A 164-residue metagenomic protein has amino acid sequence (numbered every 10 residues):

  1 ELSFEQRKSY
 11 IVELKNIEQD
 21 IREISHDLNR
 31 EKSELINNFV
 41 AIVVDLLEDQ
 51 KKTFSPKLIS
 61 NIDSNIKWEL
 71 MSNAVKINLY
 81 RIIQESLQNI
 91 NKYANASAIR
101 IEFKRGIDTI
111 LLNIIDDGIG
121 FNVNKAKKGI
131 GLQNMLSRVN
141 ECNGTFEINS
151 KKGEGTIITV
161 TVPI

Functional and structural regions predicted by a protein language model:
E1, K76-R100: Conserved ATP-binding N-box helix of the HATPase_c
E1-N16: Histidine phosphotransfer helical core of two-component systems
Q19-R22, N37-I77, N140: Helix-loop-beta hinge of the Bergerat
R105-L112: Short beta-strand-loop-beta element adjacent to the nucleotide/active-site pocket used for signaling
D116: Acidic ATP/Mg2+-coordinating residue in the GHKL
I119-G120: Glycine-rich G1-box
N124-I157: ATP phosphate-binding glycine-rich loop and adjacent ATP-lid/helix-beta elements within ATP-binding kinase/ATPase
T156-I164: Short C-terminal beta-strand
